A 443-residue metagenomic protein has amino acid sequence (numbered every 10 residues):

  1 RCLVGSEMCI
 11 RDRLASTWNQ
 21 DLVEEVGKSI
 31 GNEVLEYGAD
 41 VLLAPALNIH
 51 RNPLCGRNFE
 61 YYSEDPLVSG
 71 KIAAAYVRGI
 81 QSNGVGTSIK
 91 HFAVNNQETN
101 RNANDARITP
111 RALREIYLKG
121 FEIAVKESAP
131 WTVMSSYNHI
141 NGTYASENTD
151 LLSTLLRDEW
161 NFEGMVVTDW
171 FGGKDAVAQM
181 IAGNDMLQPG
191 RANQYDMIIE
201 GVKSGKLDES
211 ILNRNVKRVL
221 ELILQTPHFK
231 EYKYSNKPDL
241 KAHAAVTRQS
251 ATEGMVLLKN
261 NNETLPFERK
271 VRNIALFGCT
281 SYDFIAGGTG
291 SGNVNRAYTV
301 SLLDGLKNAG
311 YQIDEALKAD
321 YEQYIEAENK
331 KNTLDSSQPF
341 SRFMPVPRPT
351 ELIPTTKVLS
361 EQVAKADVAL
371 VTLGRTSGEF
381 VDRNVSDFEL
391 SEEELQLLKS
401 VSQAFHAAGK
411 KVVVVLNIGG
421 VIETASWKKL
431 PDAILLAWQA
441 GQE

Functional and structural regions predicted by a protein language model:
R1, S6-E7, R11-E443: Glycoside hydrolase catalytic-domain context in secreted enzymes
